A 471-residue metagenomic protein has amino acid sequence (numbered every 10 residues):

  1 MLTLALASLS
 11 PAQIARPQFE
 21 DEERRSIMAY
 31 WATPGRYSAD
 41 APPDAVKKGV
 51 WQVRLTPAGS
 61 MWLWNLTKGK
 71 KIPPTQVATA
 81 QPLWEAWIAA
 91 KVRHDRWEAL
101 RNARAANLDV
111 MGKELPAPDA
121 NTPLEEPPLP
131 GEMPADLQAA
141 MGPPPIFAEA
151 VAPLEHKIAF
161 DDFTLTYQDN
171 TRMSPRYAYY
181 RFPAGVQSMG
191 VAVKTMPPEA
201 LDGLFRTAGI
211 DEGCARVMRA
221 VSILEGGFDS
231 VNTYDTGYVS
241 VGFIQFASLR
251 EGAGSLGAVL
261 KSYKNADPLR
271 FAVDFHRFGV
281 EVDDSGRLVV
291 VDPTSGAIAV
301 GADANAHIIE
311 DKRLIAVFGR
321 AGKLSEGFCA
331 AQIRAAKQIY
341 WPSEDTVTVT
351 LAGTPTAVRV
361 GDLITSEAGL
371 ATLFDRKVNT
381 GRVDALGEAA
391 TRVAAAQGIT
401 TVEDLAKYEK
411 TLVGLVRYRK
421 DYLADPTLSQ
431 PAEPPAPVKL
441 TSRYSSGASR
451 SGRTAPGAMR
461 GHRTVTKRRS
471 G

Functional and structural regions predicted by a protein language model:
M1-G471: Cell-wall glycan-active module
